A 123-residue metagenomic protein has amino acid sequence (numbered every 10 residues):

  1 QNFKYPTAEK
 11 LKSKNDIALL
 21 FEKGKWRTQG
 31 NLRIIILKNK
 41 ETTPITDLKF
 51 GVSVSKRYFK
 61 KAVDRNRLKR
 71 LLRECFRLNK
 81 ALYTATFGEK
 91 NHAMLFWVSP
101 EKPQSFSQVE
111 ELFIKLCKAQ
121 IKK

Functional and structural regions predicted by a protein language model:
Q1-K123: Positively charged, solvent-exposed patches that mediate nucleic-acid binding
